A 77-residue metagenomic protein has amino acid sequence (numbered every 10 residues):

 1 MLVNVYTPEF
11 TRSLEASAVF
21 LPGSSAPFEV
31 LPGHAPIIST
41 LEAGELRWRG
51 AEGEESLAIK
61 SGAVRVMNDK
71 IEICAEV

Functional and structural regions predicted by a protein language model:
L2-V77: Compact, glycine-rich, soluble single-domain proteins
